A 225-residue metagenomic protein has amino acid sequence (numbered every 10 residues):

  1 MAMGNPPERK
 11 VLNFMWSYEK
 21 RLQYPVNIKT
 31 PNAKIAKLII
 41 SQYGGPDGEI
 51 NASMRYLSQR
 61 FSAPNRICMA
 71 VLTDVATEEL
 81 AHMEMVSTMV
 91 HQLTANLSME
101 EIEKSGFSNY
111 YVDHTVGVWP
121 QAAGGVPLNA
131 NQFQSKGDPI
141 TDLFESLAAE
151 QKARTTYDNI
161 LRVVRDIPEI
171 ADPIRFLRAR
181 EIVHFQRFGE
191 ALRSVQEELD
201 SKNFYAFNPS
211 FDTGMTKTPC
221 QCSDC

Functional and structural regions predicted by a protein language model:
M1: The two-metal-ion catalytic cores of nucleic-acid processing enzymes
R9-C225: Non-heme di-metal
